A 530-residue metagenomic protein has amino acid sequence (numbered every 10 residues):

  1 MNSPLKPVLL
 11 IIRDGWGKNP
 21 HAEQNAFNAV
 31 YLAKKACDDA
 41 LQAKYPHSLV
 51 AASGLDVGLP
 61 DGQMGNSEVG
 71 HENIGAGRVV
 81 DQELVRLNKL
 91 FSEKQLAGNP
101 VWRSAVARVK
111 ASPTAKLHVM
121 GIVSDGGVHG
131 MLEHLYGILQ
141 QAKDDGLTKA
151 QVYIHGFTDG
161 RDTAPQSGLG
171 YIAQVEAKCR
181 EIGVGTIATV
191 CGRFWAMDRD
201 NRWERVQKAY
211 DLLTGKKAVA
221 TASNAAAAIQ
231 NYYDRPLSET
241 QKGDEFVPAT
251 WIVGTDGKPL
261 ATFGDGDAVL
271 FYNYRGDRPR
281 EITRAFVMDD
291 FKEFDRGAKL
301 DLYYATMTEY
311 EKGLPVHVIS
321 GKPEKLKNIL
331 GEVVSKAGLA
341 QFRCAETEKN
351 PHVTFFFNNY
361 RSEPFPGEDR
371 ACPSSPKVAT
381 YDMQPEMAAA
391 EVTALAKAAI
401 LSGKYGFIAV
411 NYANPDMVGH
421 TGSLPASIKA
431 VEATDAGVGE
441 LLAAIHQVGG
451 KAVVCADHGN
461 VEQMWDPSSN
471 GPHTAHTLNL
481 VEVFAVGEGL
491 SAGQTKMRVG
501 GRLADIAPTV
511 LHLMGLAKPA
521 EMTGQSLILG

Functional and structural regions predicted by a protein language model:
M1-G530: Feature captures the catalytic ectodomains and active-site-proximal regions of enzymes that hydrolyze or transfer
